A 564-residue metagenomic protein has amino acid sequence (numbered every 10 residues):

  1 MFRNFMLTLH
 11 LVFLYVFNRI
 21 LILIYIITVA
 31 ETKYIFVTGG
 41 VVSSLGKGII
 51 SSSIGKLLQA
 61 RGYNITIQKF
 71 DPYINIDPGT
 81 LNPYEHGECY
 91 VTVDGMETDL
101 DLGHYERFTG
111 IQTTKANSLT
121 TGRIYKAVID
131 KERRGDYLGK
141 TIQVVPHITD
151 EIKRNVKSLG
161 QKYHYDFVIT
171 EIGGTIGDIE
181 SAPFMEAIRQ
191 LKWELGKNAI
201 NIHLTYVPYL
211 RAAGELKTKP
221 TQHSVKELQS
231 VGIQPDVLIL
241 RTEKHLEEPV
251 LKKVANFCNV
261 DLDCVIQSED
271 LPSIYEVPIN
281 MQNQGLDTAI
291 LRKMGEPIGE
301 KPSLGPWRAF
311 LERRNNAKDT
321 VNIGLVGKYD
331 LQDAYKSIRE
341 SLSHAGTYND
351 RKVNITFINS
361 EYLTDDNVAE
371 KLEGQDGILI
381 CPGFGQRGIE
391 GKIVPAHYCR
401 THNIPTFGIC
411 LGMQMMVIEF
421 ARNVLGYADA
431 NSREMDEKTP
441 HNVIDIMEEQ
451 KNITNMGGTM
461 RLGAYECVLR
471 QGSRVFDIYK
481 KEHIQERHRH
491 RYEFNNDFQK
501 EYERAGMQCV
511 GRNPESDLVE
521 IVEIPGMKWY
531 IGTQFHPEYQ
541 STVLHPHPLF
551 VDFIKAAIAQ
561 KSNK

Functional and structural regions predicted by a protein language model:
F5, L11-L14, L21: Short hydrophobic targeting helices and cationic amphipathic motifs that mediate membrane/organellar targeting
F5-L7, T28, G506: Residue-level detector of intrinsically disordered terminal segments
Y25-R351, S360-G377, F384-G385, G391-Y398 (+3 more regions): Flexible phosphate-sensing "switch/lid" loops adjacent to ATP/NTP-binding sites across phosphate-transfer
L45-G48, S52-K56, A60, K371-E466 (+2 more regions): Cysteine-nucleophile active-site neighborhood
E85-V93, L271-Y275, I380, T401-F407 (+3 more regions): Short beta-alpha connecting loops at secondary-structure transitions that line or flank enzyme active sites
E300-K301, N349-N354, R512, N563-K564: Flexible, glycine/charged-enriched surface loops at secondary-structure junctions
R313-A317, V368-E370, M435, M456-T459 (+3 more regions): Replace "in large, NTP-powered and nucleic-acid-processing enzymes" with "in large, NTP-powered factors and other
L462-E466, R470-K564: C-terminal and late-domain segments of enzyme folds
